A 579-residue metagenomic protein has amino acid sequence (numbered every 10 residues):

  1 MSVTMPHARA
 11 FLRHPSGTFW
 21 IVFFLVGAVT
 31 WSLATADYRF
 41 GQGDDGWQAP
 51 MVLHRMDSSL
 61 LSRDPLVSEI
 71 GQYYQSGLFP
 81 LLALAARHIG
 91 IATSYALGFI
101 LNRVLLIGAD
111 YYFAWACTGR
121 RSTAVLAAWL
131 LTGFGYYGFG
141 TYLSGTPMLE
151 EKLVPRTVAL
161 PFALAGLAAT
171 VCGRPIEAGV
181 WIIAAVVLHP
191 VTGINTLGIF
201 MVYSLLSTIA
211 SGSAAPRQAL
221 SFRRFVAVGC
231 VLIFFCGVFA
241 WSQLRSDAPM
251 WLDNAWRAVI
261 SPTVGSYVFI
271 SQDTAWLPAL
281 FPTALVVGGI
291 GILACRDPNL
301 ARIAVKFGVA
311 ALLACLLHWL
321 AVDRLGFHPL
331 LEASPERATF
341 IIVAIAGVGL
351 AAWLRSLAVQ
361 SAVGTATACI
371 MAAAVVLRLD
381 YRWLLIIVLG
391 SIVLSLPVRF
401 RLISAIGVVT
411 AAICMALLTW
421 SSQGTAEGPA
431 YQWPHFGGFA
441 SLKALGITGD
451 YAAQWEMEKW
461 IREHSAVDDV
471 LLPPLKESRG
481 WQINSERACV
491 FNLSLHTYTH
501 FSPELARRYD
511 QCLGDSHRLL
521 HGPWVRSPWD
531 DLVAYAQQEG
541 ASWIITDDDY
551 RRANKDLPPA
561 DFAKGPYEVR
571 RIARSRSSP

Functional and structural regions predicted by a protein language model:
M1-W31, L394-A411: Start-transfer (signal-anchor) and selected internal transmembrane alpha helices of multi-pass inner/ER membrane
G17-F19, G27-L131, Y136, T141-P161 (+1 more regions): Active-site lumenal/periplasmic loops and adjacent helix-entry segments of GT-C-fold, multi-pass membrane
S32-D45, M56-R63, V67-I70, Y74 (+3 more regions): Transmembrane catalytic cores of multi-pass membrane glycosyltransferases and polysaccharide-assembly enzymes
V158-E177, S204, A210-A214: Membrane-interface transmembrane helices that cradle and orient dolichyl/undecaprenyl
L167-A169, I176-T192, M201, A368-L377: Membrane-interface alpha helices of multi-pass inner-membrane proteins
A358-P429: Signature aromatic-anchored transmembrane alpha helix within multi-pass, membrane-resident enzymes that catalyze glycan
L417-L520, V533-R552: Short periplasmic/luminal acceptor-recognition loop of GT-C membrane glycosyltransferases, typified by
D530-P579: Aromatic/acidic, Gly/Pro-rich catalytic loop(s) in extracytoplasmic/lumenal soluble domains of multi-pass membrane
